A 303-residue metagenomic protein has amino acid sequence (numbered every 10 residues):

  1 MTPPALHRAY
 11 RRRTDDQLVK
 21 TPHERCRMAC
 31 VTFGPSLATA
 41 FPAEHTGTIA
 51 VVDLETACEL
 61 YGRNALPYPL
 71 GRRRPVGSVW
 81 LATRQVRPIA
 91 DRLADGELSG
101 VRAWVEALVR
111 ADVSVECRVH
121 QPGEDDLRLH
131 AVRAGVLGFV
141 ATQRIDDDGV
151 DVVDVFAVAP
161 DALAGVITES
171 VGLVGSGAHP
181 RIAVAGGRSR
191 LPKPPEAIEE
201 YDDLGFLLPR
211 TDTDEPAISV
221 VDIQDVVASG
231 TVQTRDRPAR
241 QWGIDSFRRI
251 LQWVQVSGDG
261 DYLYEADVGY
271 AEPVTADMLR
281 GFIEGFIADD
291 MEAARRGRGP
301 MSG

Functional and structural regions predicted by a protein language model:
L6-H7, P22: Intrinsically disordered, low-complexity cationic segments
H7-Y10, D16: Intrinsic-disorder-associated, low-complexity terminal segments enriched in Asp/Asn/His/Tyr and depleted of Lys/Arg
D15, K20-T21: N-terminal compositionally biased or targeting/leader segments
P22, C26-G303: Short, surface-exposed polybasic-aromatic patches that bind anionic ligands, especially phosphate groups
